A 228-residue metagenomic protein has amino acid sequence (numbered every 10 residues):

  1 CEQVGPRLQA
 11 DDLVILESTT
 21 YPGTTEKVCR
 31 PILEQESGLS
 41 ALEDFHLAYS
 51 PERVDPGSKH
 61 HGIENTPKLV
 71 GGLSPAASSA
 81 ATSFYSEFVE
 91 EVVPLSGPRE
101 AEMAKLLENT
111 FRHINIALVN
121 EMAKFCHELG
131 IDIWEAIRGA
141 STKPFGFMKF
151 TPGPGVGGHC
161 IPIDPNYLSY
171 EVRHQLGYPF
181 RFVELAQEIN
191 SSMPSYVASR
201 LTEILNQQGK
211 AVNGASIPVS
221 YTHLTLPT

Functional and structural regions predicted by a protein language model:
C1-G5, A123, A198, T202: A structural alpha-helix within SAM-dependent methyltransferase catalytic domains
C1-R53: Rossmann-like NAD(P)(H) cofactor-binding subdomain of soluble oxidoreductases
P6-A10, L201-I217: Glycine-rich phosphate/diphosphate-binding loops that line cofactor/substrate pockets in enzymes
V14-S18, V119, F150-T151, F182 (+1 more regions): Short beta-strands and strand-loop turn motifs
P31-S50, V54-F147, E171-L176: Internal alpha-helical scaffold of NAD(P)-dependent oxidoreductase catalytic cores
L95, E108, H127, W134-N166 (+1 more regions): Hydrophobic helix-and-loop "lid/oligomerization" segment in the mid-to-C-terminal part of catalytic domains
T222-T228: Conserved small/polar residues in nucleotide/adenosyl-binding loops
